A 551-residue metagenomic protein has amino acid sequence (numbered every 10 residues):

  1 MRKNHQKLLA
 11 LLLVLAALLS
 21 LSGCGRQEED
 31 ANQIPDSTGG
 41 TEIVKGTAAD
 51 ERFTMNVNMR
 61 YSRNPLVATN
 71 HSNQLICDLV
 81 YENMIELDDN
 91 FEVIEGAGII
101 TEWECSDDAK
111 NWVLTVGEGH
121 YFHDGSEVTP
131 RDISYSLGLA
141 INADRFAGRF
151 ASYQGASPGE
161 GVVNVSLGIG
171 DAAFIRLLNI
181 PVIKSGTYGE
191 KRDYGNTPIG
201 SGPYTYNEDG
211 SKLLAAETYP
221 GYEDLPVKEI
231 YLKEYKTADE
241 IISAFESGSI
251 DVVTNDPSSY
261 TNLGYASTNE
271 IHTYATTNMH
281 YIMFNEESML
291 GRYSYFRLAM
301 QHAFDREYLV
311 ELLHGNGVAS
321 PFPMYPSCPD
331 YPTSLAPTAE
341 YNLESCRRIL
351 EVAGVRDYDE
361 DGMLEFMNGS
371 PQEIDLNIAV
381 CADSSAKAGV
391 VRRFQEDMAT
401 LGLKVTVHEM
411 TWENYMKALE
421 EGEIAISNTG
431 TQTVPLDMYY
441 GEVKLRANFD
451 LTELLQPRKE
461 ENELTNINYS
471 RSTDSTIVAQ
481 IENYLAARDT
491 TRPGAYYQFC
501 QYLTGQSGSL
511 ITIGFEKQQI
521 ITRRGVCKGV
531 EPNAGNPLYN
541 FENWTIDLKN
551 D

Functional and structural regions predicted by a protein language model:
N56-C105, I199: N-terminal lobe/hinge region of extracytoplasmic solute-binding protein
H71, D89-N90, R176-Y231, D239 (+3 more regions): Gly/Pro-rich hinge or "lid" segments in bacterial periplasmic/extracellular proteins
L87, G117, L214-P220, Y274-A299 (+7 more regions): A bilobed periplasmic-binding-protein/Venus flytrap-type ligand-binding module shared by bacterial periplasmic
T101-A143, L290-R292: Aromatic- and charge-enriched surface segment that lines or borders ligand/interaction sites
F146-Y188: Surface-exposed binding/hinge segments that line and control ligand-binding clefts or catalytic entry sites
T218-L263, K404-T406: Ligand-site clamp/hinge motif
R292-E396: Append "and occasionally in soluble cytosolic enzymes with long acidic Gly/Pro-rich linkers
Q301-T333, A386-Q395, E420-D551: Detector for C-terminal structural segments
